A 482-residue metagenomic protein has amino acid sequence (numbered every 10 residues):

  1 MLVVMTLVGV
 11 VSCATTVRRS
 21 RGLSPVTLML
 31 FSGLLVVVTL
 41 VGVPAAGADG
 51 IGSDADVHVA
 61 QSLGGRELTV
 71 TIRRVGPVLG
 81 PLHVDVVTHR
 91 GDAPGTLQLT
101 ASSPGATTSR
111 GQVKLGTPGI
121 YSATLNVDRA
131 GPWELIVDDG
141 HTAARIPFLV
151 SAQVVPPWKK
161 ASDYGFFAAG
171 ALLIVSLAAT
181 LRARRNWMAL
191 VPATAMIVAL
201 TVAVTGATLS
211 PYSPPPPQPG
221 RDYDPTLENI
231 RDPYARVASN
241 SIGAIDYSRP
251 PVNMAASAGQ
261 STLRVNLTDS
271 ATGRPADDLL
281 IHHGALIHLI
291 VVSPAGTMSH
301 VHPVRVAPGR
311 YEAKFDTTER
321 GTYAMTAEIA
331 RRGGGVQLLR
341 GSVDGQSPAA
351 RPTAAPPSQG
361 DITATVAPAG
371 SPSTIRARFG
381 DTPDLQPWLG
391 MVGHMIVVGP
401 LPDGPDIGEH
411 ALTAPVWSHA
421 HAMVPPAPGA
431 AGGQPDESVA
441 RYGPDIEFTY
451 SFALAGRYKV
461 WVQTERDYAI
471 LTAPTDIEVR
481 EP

Functional and structural regions predicted by a protein language model:
D49-G119, I375-A377: Membrane-proximal low-complexity regions enriched in glycine and acidic/polar residues
G80-R90, Q260-R274, A327, S371-P383: Beta-strand-rich structural segments
L115, L125-R129, R305, E312-T318 (+1 more regions): Residue-level recognition of secondary-structure-to-loop junctions
T124-S151: Extended, hydrophilic extramembrane loops/domains of integral membrane proteins
A171-R184: Alpha-helical transmembrane segments
W187-P214: Internal/C-terminal transmembrane anchor helices
S210-H282, E319: Membrane-interface segments at or immediately adjacent to transmembrane helices that form the boundary between
R305-P352: Hydrophobic, ordered structural segments
